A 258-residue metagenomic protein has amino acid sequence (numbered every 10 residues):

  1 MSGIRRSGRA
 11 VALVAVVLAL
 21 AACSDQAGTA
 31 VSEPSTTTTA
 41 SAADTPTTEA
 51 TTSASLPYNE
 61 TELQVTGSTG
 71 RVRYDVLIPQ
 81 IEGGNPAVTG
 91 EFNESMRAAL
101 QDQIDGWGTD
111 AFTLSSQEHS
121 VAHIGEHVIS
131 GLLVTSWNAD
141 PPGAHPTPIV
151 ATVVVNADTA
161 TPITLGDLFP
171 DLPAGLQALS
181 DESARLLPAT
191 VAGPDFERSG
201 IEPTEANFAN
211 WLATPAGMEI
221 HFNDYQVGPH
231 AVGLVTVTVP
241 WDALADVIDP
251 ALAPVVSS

Functional and structural regions predicted by a protein language model:
S2-V11, C23-T152, N156-S258: Compositionally biased intrinsically disordered regions enriched in Thr/Gly
V17-L20: Bacterial Sec-type N-terminal signal peptides, specifically the leucine/valine-rich hydrophobic h-region
